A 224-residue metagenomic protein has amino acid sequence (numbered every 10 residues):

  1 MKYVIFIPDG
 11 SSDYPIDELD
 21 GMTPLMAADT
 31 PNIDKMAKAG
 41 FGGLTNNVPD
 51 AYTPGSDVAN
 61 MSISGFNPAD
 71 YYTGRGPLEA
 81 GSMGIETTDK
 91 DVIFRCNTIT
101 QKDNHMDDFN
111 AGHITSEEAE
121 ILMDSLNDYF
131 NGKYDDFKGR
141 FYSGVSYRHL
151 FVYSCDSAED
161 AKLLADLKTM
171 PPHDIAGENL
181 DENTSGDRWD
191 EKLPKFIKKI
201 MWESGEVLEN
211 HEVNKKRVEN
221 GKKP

Functional and structural regions predicted by a protein language model:
M1-I5, G42, R148-L150: Beta-sheet entry/capping signal
M1-V4, P24-A27, K35, K199 (+2 more regions): Long alpha-helical, hydrophobic tracts
K2-Y14, M36, I200, K215-N220: Beta-strand elements within well-structured catalytic alpha/beta cores of enzymes that handle phosphate/sulfate esters
S12, Y153-S157, P224: Short, flexible loop/turn elements at secondary-structure junctions
S12-F130: Active-site nucleophile/metal-coordination loop of metallo-enzymes that catalyze phosphate/sulfate and related
R75-E209: A contiguous, mid-domain pocket- or channel-lining segment that forms the substrate-recognition surface
E203-P224: Acidic, glycine-rich loop-and-beta core segments that form the ion-binding/anion-interacting portion of active sites
